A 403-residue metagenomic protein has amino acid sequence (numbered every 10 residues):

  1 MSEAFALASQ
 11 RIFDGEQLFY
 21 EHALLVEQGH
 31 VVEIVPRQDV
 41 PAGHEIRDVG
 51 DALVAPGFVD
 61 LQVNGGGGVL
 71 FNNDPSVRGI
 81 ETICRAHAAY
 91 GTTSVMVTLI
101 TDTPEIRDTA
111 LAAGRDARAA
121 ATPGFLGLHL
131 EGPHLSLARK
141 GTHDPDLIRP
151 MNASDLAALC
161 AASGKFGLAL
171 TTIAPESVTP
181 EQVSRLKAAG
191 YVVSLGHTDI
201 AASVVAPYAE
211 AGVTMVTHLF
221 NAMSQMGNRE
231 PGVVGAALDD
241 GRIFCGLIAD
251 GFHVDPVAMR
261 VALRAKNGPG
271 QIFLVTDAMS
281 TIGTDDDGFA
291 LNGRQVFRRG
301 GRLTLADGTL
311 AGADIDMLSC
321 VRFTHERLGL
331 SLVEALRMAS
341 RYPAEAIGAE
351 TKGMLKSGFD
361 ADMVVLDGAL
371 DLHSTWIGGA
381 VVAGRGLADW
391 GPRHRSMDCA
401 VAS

Functional and structural regions predicted by a protein language model:
M1-P41: N-terminal metal-binding scaffold of metallo-dependent hydrolase/deaminase domains
E3-A8, V40-E81, R85: Replace "His-x-His-based motif
Q10, E345, L355-S403: C-terminal cap of metal-dependent C-N hydrolases
N64, R85-M96, L137-K165, P207-L219 (+3 more regions): Active-site gating loops and adjacent loop-to-helix segments of metal-dependent hydrolytic enzymes
N64-G66, E81-A110, P123-S136, K165-V178 (+4 more regions): Divalent metal-dependent hydrolysis catalytic cores, especially in the metallo-beta-lactamase
L130, L186, V216, T324 (+1 more regions): Conserved, mostly hydrophobic/aromatic
L156-A157, A161-T284: Active-site core of metal-dependent hydrolases
G232, A236-L247, G251, L263-T276 (+2 more regions): His/Asp/Glu-enriched, well-ordered alpha-helical/loop segment that forms or immediately abuts the divalent-metal
